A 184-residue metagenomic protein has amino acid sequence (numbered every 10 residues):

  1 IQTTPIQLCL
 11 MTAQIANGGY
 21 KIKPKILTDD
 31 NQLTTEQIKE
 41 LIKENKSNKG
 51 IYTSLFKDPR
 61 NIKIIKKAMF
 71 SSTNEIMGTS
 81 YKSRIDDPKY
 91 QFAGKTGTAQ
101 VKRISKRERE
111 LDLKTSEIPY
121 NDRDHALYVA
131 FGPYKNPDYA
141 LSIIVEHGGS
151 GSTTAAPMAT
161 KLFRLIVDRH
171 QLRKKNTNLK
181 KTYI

Functional and structural regions predicted by a protein language model:
I1-I51, R60, M69-R173: Active-site beta-strand/loop architecture of penicillin-binding DD-peptidases
L55: A glycine- and small/hydrophobic-rich beta-loop-beta segment that serves as a flexible "lid/hinge" or phosphate-binding
R173-I184: Short, highly charged C-terminal tails/helix-capping segments
